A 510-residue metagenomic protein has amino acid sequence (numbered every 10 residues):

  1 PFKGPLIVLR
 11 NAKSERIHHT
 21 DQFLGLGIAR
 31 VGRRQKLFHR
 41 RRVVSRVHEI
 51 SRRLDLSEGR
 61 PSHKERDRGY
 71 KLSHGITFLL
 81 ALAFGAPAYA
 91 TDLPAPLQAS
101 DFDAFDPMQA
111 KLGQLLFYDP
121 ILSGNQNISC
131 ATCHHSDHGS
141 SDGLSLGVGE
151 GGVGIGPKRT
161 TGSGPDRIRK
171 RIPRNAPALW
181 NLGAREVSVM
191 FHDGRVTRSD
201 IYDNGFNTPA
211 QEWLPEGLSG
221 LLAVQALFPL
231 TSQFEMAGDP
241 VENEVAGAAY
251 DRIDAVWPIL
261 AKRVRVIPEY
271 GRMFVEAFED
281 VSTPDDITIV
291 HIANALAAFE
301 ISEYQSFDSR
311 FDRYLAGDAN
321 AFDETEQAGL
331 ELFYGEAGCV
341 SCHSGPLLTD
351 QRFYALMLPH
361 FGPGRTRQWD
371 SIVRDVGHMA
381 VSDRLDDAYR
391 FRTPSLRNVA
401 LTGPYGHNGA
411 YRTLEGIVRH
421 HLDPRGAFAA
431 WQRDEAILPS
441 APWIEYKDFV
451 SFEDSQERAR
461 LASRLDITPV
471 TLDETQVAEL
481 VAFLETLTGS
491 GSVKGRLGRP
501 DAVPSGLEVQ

Functional and structural regions predicted by a protein language model:
P1-K3, E15: Intrinsically disordered, low-complexity segments enriched in glycine and mixed charged residues
K3-L9, Q22-L26: Low-complexity, glycine/proline/serine-enriched flexible coil segments that act as short hinges or interruptions within
G4, L54, E58-H63, K71-S73: Short, low-complexity intrinsically disordered segments enriched in A/P/G/S/L with frequent Arg, especially at protein
A12-S14, T20, A29, S45 (+3 more regions): Short linear motifs in low-complexity or flexible loops
E15, G27, G32-R33, R40 (+1 more regions): Residues at flexible loop/coil and secondary-structure boundary positions
T77-F78, A88: Cleavable N-terminal signal peptides
Y89-Q510: Periplasmic c-type cytochrome electron-transfer domains
